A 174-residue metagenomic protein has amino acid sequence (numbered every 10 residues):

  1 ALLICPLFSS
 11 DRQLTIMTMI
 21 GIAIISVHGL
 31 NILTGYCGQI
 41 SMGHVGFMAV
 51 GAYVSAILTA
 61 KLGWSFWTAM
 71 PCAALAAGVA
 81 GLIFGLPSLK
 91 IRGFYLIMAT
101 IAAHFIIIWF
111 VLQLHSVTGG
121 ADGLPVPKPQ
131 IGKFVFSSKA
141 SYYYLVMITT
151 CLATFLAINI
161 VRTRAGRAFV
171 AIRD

Functional and structural regions predicted by a protein language model:
A1-D174: Transmembrane alpha-helices and adjacent helix-loop boundaries
